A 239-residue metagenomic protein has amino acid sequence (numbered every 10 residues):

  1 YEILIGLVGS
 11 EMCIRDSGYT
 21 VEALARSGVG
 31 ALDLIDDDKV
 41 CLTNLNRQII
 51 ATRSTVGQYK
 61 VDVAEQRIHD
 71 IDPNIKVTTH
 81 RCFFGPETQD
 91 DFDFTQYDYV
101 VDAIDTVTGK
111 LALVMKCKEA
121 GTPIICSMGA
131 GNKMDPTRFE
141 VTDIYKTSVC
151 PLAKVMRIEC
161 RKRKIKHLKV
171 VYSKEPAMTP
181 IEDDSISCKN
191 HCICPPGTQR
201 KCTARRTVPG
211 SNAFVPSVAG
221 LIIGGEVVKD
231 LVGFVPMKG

Functional and structural regions predicted by a protein language model:
Y1-G9, I14: Single conserved hydrophobic/aromatic residue that forms the stacking wall/gate of nucleotide- or nucleobase-binding
S17-G18: N-terminal Rossmann-fold NAD(P) dinucleotide-binding loop
V21-E22, V114: Generic hydrophobic/aromatic pocket-lining and core-packing "Φ" positions
V29-D72: Glycine-rich phosphate-binding loop and adjoining beta1-alpha1-beta2 segment of Rossmann-like nucleotide-binding folds
T43-I50, N132-D143: Acidic/polar active-site rim loop that often engages polyanionic ligands
R81-Q89: Conserved SAM/SAH-binding loop
T95-Q96, G109, E119, I124 (+3 more regions): Glycine-rich phosphate/adenylate-binding loop
A103-I104, S127: Short, well-ordered coil/turn residues at beta-beta hairpins and beta-strand->alpha-helix junctions within
